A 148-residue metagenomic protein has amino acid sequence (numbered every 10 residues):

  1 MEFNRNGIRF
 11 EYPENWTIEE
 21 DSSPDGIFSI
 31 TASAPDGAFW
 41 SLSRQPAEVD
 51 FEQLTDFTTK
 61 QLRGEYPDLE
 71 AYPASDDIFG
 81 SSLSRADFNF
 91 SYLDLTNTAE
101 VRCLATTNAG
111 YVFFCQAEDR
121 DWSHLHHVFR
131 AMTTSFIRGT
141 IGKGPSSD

Functional and structural regions predicted by a protein language model:
M1-R5, A32, D76-D77, F88-F90: Short acidic-hydrophobic surface loop/beta-edge motif
E2, N15-S22, R63-I78, R138-G139: Short secondary-structure junctions
E2-D56, K60: Secretory pathway targeting signatures of secreted, lumenal, and periplasmic proteins
N15, P35, F79-S81, L104-G110 (+1 more regions): Short, solvent-exposed coil/turn segments at beta-strand boundaries
W16, F113-D148: Surface-exposed amphipathic alpha-helical segments
D25-W40, T106, S135, G139-T140 (+1 more regions): Short, charge- and proline-biased low-complexity linear segments that act as flexible interaction/docking motifs
F51-E52, D94, D119-S123: Loop/helix-junction capping segments adjacent to catalytic residues or to phosphate/diphosphate-binding pockets
F57-N108, P145-D148: Signature of long, low-cysteine stretches enriched in small and polar/charged residues
